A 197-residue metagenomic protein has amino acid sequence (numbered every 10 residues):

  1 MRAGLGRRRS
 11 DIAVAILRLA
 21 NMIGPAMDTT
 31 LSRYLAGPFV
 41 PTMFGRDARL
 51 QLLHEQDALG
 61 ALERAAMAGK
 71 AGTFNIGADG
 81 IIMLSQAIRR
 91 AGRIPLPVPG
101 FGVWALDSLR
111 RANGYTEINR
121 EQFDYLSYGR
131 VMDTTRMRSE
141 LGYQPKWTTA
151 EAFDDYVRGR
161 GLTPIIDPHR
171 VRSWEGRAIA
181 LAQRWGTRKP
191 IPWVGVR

Functional and structural regions predicted by a protein language model:
M1-A15: Active-site Tyr-X1-5-Lys
S10-I12, M22-R33, R64-F74: Glycine/proline-rich active-site loop of Rossmann-fold NAD(P)-dependent oxidoreductases
L19: Active-site loop/turn elements of alpha/beta-hydrolase fold enzymes, especially the short glycine-/histidine-rich
A26, R49, Y128-G129: Glycine/small-residue-rich pyrophosphate-binding loop that anchors the diphosphate of NDP-sugar donors
S32-D57: A conserved pocket-lining segment of Rossmann-fold NAD(P)-dependent short-chain dehydrogenase/reductase
L50-Q56, I82, M132, W147: Residue-level signal for the nucleotide or nucleotide-sugar donor/cofactor binding architecture
L59-E121, T134, F153-D155, T163-G176 (+1 more regions): Mid/C-terminal beta-alpha module of Rossmann-like enzyme folds, strongest in SDR-family dehydrogenases/epimerases
